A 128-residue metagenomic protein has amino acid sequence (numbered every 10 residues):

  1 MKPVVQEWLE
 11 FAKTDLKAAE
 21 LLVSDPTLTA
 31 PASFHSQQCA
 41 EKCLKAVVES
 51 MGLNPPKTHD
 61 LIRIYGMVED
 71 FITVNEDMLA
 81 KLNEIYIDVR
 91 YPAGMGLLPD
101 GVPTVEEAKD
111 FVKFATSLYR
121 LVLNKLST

Functional and structural regions predicted by a protein language model:
M1-T128: Terminal alpha-helical segments
